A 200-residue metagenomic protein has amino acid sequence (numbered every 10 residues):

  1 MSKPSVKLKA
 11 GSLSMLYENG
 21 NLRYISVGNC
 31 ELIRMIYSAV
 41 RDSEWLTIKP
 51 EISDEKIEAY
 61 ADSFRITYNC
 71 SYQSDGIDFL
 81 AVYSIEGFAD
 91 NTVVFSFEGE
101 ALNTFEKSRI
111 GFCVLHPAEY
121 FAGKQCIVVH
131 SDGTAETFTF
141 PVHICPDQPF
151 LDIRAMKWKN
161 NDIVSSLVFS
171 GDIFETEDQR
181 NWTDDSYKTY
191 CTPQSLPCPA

Functional and structural regions predicted by a protein language model:
S2, K9, R34-Y37, S71-D75 (+1 more regions): Beta-strand-rich recognition/accessory modules
S2-N69, Q125: Acidic-aromatic substrate-binding/catalytic surfaces of carbohydrate-active enzymes
K7-K9, S14-L16, S26, K56-E58 (+6 more regions): Ser/Thr- (and often Asn-) enriched beta-sheet segments in non-cytosolic proteins
V27-G28, D78, F105-R109: A short, polar/proline- and glycine-enriched secondary-structure boundary/capping micro-motif
N29-E31, Y37-A39, T47-I48, A89-D90 (+3 more regions): Short, surface-exposed linear patches
V40-L102, N181-A200: Extended, loop-rich substrate-binding clefts of extracytoplasmic carbohydrate-active enzymes
D90-F174: Polysaccharide-binding surfaces and accessory modules of carbohydrate-active proteins
